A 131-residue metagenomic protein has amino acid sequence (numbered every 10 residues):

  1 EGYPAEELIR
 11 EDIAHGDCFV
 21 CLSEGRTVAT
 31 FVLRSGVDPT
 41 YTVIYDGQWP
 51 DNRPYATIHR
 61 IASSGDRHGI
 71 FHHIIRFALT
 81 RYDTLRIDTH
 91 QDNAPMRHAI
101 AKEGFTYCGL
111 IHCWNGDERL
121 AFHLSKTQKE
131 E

Functional and structural regions predicted by a protein language model:
E1-E11: Conserved GNAT-fold acetyl-CoA-binding loop/helix
D17-V20, T30, R60, R119-A121: Short hydrophobic/aromatic beta-strand element in the GNAT-like acyltransferase core that lines or flanks the acyl-donor
V20, R26-V37: Conserved beta-strand in the GNAT
L22-E24, H123-T127: Active-site beta-strand termini and strand-to-loop segments that position acidic
V32-D66: Conserved acyl-donor/pantetheine-binding loop and adjacent beta-alpha core of acyl/acetyltransferases and related
T57, T80-D92: Conserved GNAT acetyl-CoA-binding A-motif
S63-T80, R97-K102: Conserved acetyl-CoA-binding loop-helix of GNAT-fold acetyltransferases
D88, T106-L120: Conserved catalytic-core motifs of GNAT/GCN5-like acyltransferases
